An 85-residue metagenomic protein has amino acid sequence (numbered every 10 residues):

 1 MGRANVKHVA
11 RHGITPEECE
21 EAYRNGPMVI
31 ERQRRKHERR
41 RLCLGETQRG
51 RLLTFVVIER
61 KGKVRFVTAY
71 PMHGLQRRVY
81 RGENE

Functional and structural regions predicted by a protein language model:
M1-E85: Ribonuclease/tRNase effector modules and their secretory precursors
